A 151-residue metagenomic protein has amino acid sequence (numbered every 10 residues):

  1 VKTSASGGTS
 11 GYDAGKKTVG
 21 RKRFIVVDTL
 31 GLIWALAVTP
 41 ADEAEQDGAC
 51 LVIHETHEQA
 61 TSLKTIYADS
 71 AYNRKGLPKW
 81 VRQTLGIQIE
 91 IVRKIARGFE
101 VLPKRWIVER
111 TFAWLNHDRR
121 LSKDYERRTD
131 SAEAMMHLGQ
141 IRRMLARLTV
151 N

Functional and structural regions predicted by a protein language model:
V1-G86, R93, G139: Polybasic low-complexity intrinsically disordered regions
K79-W80, T84-G86, G98-N151: Basic, amphipathic alpha-helical segments enriched in Lys/Arg and hydrophobic/aromatic residues
